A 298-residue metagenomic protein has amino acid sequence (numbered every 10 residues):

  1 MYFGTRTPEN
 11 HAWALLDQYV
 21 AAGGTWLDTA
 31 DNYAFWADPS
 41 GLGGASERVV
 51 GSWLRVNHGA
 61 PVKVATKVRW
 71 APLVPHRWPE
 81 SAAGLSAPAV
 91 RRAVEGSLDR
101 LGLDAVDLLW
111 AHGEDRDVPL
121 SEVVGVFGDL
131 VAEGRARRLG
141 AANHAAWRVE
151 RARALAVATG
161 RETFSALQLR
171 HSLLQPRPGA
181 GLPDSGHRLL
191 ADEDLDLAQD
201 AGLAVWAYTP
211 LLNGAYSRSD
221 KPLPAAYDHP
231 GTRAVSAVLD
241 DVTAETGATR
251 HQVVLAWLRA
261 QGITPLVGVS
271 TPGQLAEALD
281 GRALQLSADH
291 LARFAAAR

Functional and structural regions predicted by a protein language model:
M1-N10, H76-P88, H112, R116-D117: Active-site mouth loops of central-metabolism enzymes
M1-V62, P210: N-terminal binding-site loop/beta-alpha segment at the start of enzyme catalytic domains that lines or forms
T7-Y19, L85-L101, W147-A154: Short, acidic/polar
V20-A21, G51-K63, L98-G102, G128-V131 (+2 more regions): Acidic (Asp/Glu)-rich catalytic clusters
L27, V106, L139: Glycine-centered flexible beta-alpha turn that most often forms the glycine-rich phosphate-binding loop
F35, V118-R298: Beta/alpha (TIM)-barrel catalytic core signal, keyed to glycine-rich beta->alpha loops juxtaposed to Asp/Glu that bind
F35-G44, W70-G84, D220-P224: Surface-exposed, active-site-proximal loop segments in enzymatic domains
L98-P119: Active-site groove signature of glycoside hydrolases
